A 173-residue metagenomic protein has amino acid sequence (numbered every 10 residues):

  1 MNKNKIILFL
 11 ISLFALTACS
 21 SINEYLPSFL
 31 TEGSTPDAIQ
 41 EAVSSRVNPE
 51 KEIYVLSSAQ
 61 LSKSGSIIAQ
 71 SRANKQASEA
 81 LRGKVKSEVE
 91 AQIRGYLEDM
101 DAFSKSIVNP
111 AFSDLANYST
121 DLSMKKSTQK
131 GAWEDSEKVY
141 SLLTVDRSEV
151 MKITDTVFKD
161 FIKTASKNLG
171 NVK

Functional and structural regions predicted by a protein language model:
M1-S21: Sec-dependent bacterial lipoprotein signal peptides
C19-K173: Domain-level marker for long, solvent-exposed, non-transmembrane regions
